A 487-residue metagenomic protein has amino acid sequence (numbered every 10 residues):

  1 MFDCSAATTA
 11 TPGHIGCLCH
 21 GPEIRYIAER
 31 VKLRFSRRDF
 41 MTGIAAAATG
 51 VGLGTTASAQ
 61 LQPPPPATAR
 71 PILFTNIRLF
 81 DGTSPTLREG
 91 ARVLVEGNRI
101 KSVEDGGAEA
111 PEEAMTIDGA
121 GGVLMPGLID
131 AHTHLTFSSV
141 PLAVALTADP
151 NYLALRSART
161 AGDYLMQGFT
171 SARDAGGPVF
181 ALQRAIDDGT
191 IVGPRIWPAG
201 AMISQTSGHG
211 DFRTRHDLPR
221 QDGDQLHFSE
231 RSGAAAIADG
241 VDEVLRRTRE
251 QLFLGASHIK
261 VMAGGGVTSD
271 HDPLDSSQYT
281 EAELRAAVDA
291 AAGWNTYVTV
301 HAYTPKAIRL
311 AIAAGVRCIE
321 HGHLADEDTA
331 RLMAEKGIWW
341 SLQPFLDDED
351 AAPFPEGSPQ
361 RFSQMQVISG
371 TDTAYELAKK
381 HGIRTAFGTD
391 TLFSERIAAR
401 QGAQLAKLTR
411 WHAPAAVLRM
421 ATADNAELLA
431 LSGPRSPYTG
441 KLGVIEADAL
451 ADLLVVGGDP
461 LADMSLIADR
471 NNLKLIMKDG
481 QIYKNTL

Functional and structural regions predicted by a protein language model:
M1-S36, A46-T49: N-terminal secretory signal peptides
C17, P150, T206, V261-T373 (+4 more regions): Active-site core of metal-dependent hydrolases
R34-T42, A48-P66: N-terminal twin-arginine translocation
L53-T55, L61-P66, R70, L79 (+1 more regions): Histidine-rich, glycine-flanked metal-binding segment
I77, P434-S436, K441-L487: C-terminal cap of metal-dependent C-N hydrolases
G122-D188, T206-T214, A282, K306 (+1 more regions): Metal-associated gating/positioning segment near the N- to mid-region
R156-L182, G193-M202, A256-S269, Y297 (+3 more regions): Divalent metal-dependent hydrolysis catalytic cores, especially in the metallo-beta-lactamase
G293, S369-P460: His/Asp/Glu-enriched, well-ordered alpha-helical/loop segment that forms or immediately abuts the divalent-metal
